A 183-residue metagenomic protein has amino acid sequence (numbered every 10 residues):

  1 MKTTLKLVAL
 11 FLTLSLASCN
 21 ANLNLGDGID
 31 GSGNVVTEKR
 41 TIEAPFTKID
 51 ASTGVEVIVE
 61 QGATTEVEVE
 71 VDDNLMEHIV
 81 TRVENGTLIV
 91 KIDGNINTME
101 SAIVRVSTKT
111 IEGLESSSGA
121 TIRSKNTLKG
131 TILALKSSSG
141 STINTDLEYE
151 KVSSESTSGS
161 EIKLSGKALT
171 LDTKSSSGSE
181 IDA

Functional and structural regions predicted by a protein language model:
M1-T157, E161-A183: Intrinsically disordered, low-complexity terminal regions
